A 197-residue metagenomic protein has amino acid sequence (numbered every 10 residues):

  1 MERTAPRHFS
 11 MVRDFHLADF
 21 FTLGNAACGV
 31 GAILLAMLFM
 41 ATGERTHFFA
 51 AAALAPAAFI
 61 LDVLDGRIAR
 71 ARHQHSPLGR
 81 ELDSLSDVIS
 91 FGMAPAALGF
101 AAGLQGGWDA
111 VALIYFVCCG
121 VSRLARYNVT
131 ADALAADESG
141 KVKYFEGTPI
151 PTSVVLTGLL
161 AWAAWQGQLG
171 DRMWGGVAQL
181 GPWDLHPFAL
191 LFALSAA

Functional and structural regions predicted by a protein language model:
M1-F9, V142-A197: C-terminal membrane-associated helical module and adjoining short loops/tails
M1-V63: Topogenic membrane-insertion module of multi-pass membrane proteins
E2-S10, D65-H75, R126-Y144: Cytosolic, membrane-interface loops and tails of multi-pass inner-membrane proteins
P6-H16, T46, Q74, L78-E81 (+3 more regions): Juxtamembrane loop-transmembrane helix junctions in multi-pass integral membrane proteins, especially the extracellular
D19-L23, A27, A53, A71-Y127: Multi-pass membrane catalytic core of lipid/isoprenoid biosynthesis enzymes
G24-I33, L85-A96, K141-L159: Small-residue-rich segments of transmembrane alpha-helices in multi-pass membrane proteins, especially helix faces
G31-A53, I89, M93-I114, L159-P187: Helix-coil boundary and interhelical linker segments in multi-pass alpha-helical membrane proteins
D62, V117-T130, L190-A197: Transmembrane alpha-helical segments that form the membrane-embedded catalytic/substrate-channel core of multi-pass
